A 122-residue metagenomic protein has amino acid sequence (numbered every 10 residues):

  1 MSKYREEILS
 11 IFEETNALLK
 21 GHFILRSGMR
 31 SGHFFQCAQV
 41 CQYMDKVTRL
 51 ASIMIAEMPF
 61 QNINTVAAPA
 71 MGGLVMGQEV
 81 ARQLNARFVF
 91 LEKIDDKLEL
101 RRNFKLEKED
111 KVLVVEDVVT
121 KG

Functional and structural regions predicted by a protein language model:
M1-K121: PRPP-associated nucleotide enzymes
